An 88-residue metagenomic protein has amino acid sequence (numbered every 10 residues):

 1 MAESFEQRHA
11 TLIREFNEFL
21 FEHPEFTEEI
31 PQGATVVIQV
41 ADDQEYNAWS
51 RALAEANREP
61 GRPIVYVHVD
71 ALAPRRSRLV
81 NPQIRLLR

Functional and structural regions predicted by a protein language model:
M1-R88: Terminal, compositionally biased segments used for targeting/anchoring and flexible tails
